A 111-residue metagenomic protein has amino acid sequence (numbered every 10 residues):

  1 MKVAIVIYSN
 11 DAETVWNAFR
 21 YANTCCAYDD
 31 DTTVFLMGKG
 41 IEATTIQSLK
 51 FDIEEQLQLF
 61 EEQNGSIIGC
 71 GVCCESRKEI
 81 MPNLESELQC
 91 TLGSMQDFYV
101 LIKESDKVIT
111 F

Functional and structural regions predicted by a protein language model:
K2, D30-T33, S66: Residues at the starts of beta-strands that form the adenosine-phosphate
V3-W16, I41-S48: Short, glycine-rich nucleotide/cofactor-binding loops
T14-Y28: Histidine-anchored nucleotide/phosphate-binding helix
A22, E54-Q58, F98-Y99: Short amphipathic alpha-helical segments and helix-helix/interface helices
D29, N64, S105-D106: Short, well-ordered alpha-helix to beta-strand connector turns
T32-E42: A short beta-strand-loop structural module common to alpha/beta enzyme folds
K50-S76: A glycine-rich helix N-cap at a beta->alpha junction
I80-F111: C-terminal structural segments of small proteins and small subunits
